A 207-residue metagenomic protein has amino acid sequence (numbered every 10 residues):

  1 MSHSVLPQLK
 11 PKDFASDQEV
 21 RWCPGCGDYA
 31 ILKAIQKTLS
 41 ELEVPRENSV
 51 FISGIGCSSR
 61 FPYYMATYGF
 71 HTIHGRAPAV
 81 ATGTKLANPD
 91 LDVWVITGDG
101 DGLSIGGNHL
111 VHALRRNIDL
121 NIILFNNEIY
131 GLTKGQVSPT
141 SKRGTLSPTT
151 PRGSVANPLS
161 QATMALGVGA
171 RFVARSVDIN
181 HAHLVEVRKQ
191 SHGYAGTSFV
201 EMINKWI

Functional and structural regions predicted by a protein language model:
M1-K10: Short, charged low-complexity linear segments at domain edges
K10, D90, S138-G193: Conserved thiamine diphosphate
K12-I73: Active-site diphosphate/adenylate-binding microenvironment
W22-P24, V95-T97, F172-V177, F199: Short catalytic-loop micro-motif centered on adjacent basic/acidic residues
G27-A34, R46, G75, A79 (+5 more regions): Conserved active-site and cofactor/substrate-binding residues in soluble primary-metabolism enzymes
N48-G54, V95-G98, L124, S176 (+1 more regions): Beta-strand segments within the central parallel beta-sheet cores of soluble alpha/beta enzyme folds
C57-G131, H183: Thiamine diphosphate
G196-I207: Internal helical hairpin/lid segments
